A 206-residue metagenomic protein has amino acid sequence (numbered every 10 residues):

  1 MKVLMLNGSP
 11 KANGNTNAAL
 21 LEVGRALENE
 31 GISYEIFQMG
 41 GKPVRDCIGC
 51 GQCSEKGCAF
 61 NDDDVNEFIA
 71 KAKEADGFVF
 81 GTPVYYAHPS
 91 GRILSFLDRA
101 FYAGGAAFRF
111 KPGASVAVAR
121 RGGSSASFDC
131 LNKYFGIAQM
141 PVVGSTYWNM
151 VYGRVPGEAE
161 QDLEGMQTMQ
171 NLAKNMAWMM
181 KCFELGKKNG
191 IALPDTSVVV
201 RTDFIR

Functional and structural regions predicted by a protein language model:
K2-E30: N-terminal beta1-alpha1 ligand-phosphate binding loop
I32-K42: A short beta-strand-loop structural module common to alpha/beta enzyme folds
K42-A72, V199-R206: Cysteine-cluster motifs in flexible loop/terminal segments that predominantly coordinate metals
G51-E55, N132, Q161-D162: Short, hinge-like loop/turn segments at secondary-structure boundaries
G57-Y147: Helix-loop-strand module that forms the ligand-binding subsite of alpha/beta enzymes
P141-R206: Glycine-rich phosphate/pyrophosphate-binding loop and the adjoining helix
